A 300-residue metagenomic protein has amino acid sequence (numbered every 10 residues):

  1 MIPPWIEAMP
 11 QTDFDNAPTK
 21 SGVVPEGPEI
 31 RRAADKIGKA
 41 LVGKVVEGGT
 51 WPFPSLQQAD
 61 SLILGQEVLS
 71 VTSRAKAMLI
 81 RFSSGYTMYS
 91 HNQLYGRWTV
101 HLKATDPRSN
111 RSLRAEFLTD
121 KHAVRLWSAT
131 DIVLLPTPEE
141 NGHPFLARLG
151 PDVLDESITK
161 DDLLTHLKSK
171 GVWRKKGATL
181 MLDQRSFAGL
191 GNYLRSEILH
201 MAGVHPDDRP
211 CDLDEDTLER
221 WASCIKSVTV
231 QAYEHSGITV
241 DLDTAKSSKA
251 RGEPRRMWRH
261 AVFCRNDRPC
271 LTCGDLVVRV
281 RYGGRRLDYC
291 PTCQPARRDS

Functional and structural regions predicted by a protein language model:
P3-I6, P10-L135: Surface-exposed binding/hinge segments that line and control ligand-binding clefts or catalytic entry sites
W5, D13-D15, M88-M201, R209: Phosphate/anion-contacting hairpin/loop surfaces
W5, V45-L62, T72, H166-S300: Basic, nucleic-acid-binding surfaces and adjacent catalytic neighborhoods in DNA/RNA-processing proteins
T19, V24, A40, Q93 (+5 more regions): Generic detector of intrinsically disordered, low-complexity, polar/charged segments
V23-G27, R31, V153, S157 (+2 more regions): Generic detection of long, well-ordered alpha-helical segments
G27, G65, A75, G96 (+6 more regions): Glycine-centered flexibility motif
G27-A33, L41-V42, P144-F145, Y233-D241: Short acidic/polar alpha-helix capping motifs at helix-coil junctions
